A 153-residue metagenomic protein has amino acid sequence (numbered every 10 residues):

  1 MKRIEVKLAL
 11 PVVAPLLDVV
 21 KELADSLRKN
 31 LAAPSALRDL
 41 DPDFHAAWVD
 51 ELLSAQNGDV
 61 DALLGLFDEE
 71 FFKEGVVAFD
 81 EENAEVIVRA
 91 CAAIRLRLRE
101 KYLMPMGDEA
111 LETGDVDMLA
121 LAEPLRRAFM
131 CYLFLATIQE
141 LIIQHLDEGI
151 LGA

Functional and structural regions predicted by a protein language model:
M1-D61, G65-E69: Core of compact, soluble alpha-helical bundle domains
R3, K7, D43-S54, G75-E85 (+1 more regions): Short, solvent-exposed segments of well-ordered alpha helices
P15-E22, A55-G58, A62, E69 (+6 more regions): Charged, amphipathic alpha-helical oligomerization/scaffolding segments
D25-R28, A32, G65-D68, F72 (+2 more regions): Charged/polar positions within long, soluble alpha-helices
L40, A62-F79, A110-E123: Short, charged/polar, low-complexity loop and linker segments that flank or interrupt alpha-helical bundles
E81-A122: Amphipathic protein-protein interaction modules
L121-A153: Helix-rich interaction surfaces within compact, conserved domain-sized segments that mediate assembly or partner
